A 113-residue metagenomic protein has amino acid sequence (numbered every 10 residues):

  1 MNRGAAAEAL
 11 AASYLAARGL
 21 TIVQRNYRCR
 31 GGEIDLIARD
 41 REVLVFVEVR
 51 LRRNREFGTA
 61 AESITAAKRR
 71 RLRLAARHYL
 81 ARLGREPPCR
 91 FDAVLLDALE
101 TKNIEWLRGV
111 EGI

Functional and structural regions predicted by a protein language model:
M1-R25: Acidic-basic catalytic patches of nuclease active cores, encompassing PD-(D/E)XK and other metal-cofactor nuclease
L15, I34-R55, T59-A60, I64 (+1 more regions): Conserved catalytic cores of phosphodiester-cleaving nucleases, focusing on short active-site segments
T21, L44, P88: Hydrophobic "anchor" residues on beta-strands that sit immediately upstream of conserved functional sites
R30-G32, E100: Short acidic/glycine-enriched loop/turn segments that link adjacent beta-strands
A61, A81-R82: Gly/Pro/Ser/Thr-rich low-complexity, intrinsically disordered segments predominantly at protein N-termini
A67: Aromatic- and charge-enriched substrate-recognition/interaction segments in catalytic or ligand-/protein-binding
R82-I113: Domain-level recognition of nuclease-like catalytic cores that cleave nucleotide substrates
